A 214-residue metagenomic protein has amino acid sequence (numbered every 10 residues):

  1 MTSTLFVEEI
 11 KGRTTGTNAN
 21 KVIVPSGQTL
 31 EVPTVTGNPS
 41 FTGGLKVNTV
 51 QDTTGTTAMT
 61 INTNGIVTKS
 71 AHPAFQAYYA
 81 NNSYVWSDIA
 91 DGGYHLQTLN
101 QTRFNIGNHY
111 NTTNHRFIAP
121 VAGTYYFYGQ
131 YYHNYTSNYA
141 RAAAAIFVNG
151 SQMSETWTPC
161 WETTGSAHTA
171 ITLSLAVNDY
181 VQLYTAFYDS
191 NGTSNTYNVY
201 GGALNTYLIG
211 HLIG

Functional and structural regions predicted by a protein language model:
M1-D91, N191: Intrinsic low-complexity, repeat-rich intrinsically disordered segments enriched in small/flexible residues
V67-G214: Extracellular jelly-roll beta-sandwich "head" domains, especially the C-terminal globular C1q domain
